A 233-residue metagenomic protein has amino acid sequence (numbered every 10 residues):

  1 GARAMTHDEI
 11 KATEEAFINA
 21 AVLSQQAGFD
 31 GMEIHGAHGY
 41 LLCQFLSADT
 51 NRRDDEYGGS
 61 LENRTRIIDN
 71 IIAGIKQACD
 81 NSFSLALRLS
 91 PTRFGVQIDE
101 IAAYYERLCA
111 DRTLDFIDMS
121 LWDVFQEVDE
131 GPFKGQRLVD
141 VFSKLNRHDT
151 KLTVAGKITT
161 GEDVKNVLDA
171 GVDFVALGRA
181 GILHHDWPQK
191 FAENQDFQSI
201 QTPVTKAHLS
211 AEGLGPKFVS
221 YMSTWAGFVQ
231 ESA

Functional and structural regions predicted by a protein language model:
G1-A233: Flavin-dependent oxidoreductase catalytic cores
